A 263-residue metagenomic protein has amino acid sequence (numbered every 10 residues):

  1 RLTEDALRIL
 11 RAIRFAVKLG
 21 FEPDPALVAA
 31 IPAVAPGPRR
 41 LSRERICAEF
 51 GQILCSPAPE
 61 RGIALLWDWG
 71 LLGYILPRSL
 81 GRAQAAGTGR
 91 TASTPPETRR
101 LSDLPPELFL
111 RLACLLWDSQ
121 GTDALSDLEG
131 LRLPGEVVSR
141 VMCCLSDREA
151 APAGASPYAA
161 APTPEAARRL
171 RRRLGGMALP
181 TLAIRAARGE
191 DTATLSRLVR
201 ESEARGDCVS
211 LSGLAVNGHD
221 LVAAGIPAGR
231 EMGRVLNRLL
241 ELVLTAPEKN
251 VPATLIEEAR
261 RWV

Functional and structural regions predicted by a protein language model:
R1-L27, A33: Acidic, glycine- and histidine-enriched catalytic cores of nucleic acid- and nucleotide-handling enzymes, centered on
D5, L10-I13, G62, L66 (+2 more regions): A residue-level signal for conserved active-site and pocket-lining positions in enzyme catalytic cores
L10-V17, L54, W67, L236-L240: Short, amphipathic alpha-helical segments that act as regulatory/interfacial helices in nucleotide-processing proteins
I13-A16, P32, G51, L125-G130 (+4 more regions): Amphipathic alpha-helical segments within well-ordered protein domains
R14, T94, A186-V263: Charged substrate- and nucleic-acid-binding regions of tRNA-handling and nucleotidyl-transfer enzymes, centered on
D24-P25, Y74-P77, G135-V141, I226-V235: Short, surface-exposed acidic
V28, P32, I63, V138-S146 (+3 more regions): Short, well-structured alpha-helical segments
G37-T192, S196: Conserved, hydrophobic alpha-helical core segments of structured domains
